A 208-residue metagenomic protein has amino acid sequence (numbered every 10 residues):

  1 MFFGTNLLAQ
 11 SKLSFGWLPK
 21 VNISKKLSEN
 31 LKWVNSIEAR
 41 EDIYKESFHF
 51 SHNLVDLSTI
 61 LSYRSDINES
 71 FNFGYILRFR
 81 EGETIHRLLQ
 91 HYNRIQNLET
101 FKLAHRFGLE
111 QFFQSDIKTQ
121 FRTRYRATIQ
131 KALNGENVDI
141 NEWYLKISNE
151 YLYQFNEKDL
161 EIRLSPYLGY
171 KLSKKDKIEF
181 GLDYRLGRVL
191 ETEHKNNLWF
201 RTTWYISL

Functional and structural regions predicted by a protein language model:
M1-F15, L208: Bacterial Sec-dependent N-terminal signal peptides
Q10-S70: Start-of-domain marker
L13-W17, N53-V55, T84-L88, T119-Y125 (+2 more regions): Residues that define the transmembrane beta-barrel architecture of outer-membrane proteins
K25, Y63, R94-Q96, K131-L133 (+2 more regions): Residue-level signature of outer-membrane beta-barrel architecture
E29-K32, N68, G82, N97-K102 (+2 more regions): Short loop/turn motifs that connect adjacent beta-strands in outer-membrane beta-barrel proteins
W33-N35, F71-F73, L103-F107, T123 (+3 more regions): Transmembrane beta-strands of outer-membrane beta-barrel proteins
I37-I43, Y75-E81, Q96-L98, L109-F113 (+3 more regions): Transmembrane beta-strands of outer-membrane beta-barrel pores
S62, Y92, N196-L208: Outer-membrane beta-barrel "beta-signal"
